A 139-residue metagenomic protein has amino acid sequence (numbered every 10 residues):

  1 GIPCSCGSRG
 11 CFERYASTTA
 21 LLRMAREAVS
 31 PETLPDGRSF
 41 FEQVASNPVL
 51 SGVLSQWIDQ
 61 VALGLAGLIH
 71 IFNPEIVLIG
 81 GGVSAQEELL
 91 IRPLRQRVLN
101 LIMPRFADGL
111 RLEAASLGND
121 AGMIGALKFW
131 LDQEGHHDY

Functional and structural regions predicted by a protein language model:
I2-C4, S8-Y139: ATP-binding/phosphotransfer module of carbohydrate and carboxylate kinases, centering on a glycine-rich
